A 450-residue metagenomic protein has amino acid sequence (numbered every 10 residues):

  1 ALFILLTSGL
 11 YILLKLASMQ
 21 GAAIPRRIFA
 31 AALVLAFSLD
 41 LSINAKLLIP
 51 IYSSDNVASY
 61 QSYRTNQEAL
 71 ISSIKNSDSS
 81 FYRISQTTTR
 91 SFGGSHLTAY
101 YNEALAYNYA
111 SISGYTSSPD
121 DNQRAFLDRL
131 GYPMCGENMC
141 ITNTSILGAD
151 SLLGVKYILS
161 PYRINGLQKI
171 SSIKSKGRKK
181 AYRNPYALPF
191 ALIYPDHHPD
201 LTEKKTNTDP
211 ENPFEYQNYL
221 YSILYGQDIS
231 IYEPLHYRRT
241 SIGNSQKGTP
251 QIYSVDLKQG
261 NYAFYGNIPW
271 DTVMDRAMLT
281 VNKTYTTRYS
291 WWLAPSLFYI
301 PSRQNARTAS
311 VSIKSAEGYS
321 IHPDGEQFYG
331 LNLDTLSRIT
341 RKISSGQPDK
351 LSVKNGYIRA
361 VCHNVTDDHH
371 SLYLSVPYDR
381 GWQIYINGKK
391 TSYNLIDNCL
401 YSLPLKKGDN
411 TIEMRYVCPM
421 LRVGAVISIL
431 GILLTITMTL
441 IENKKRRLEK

Functional and structural regions predicted by a protein language model:
A1-P250, M274-M278, T286, W292-G318 (+2 more regions): Conserved luminal/periplasmic juxtamembrane motif of membrane-embedded glycan-processing enzymes
D228-K450: Active-site-proximal, structured, solvent-exposed surfaces of multi-pass membrane proteins that position macromolecular
